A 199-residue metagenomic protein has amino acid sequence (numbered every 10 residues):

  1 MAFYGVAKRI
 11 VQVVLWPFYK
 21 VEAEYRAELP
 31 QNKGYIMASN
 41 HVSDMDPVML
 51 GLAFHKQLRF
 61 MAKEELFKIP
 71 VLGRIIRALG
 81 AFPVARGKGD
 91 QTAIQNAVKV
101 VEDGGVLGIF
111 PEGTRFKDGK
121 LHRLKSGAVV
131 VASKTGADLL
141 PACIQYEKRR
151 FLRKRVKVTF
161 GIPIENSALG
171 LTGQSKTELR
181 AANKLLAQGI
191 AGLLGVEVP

Functional and structural regions predicted by a protein language model:
A2, T92-P199: Non-catalytic C-terminal accessory region of glycerolipid acyltransferases and related lyso-lipid remodeling enzymes
F3-R9, W16, L29-K88, N96: Catalytic core of membrane glycerolipid acyltransferases/transacylases, capturing the structured, soluble-facing
W16-E24, K88, A142: Short gly/ser/thr-rich secondary-structure transition/capping motifs
F18-K20, Q57, A78, G104 (+1 more regions): A generic structural signal for alpha->beta connector loops
K20-R26, M45-P47, I94-N96, S126 (+1 more regions): A generic local structural motif
E22-A23, L58, L139, V198: Secondary-structure boundary/capping signal
A27, H41-V42, F54, E64-L66 (+3 more regions): Short, flexible active-site-adjacent loop segments at beta-strand->alpha-helix junctions, enriched in small/polar
